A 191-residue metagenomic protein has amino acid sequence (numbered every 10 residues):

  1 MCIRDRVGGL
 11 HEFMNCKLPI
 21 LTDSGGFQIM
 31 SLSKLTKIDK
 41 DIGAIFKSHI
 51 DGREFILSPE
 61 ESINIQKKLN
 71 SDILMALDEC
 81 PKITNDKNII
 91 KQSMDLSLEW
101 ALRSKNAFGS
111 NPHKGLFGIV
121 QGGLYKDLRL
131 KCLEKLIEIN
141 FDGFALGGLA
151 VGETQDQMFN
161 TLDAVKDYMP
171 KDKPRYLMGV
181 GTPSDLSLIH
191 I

Functional and structural regions predicted by a protein language model:
M1-D5, H190-I191: Conserved small/polar residues in nucleotide/adenosyl-binding loops
R4-G109: Non-catalytic, usually N-terminal nucleic-acid engagement modules in DNA/RNA processing proteins
A107, N111-L188: Glycine-rich phosphate/ribose-binding loops and adjacent secondary-structure elements that form binding surfaces
